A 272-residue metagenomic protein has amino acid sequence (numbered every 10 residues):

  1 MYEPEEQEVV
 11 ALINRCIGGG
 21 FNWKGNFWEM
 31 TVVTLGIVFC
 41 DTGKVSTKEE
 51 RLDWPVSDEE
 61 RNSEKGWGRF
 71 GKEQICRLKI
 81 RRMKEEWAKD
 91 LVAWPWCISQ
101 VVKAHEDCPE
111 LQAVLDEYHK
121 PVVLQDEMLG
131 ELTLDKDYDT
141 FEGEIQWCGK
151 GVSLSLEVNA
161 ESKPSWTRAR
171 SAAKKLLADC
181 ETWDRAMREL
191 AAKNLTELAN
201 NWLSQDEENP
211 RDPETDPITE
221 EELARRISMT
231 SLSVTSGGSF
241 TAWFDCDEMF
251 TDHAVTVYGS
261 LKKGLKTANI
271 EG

Functional and structural regions predicted by a protein language model:
M1-C40: Structural detector for short beta-strands of small beta-barrel domains
C16-G19, E85, L156: Non-catalytic terminal/accessory regions
G36, I80-R82, V92-W96: Charged, structured surface patches that assemble and position nucleic-acid processing machinery
D41-R69: Beta-strand/loop nucleic-acid-binding surfaces
W67-D90: Flexible glycine-rich surface loops and low-complexity tracts that mediate binding to linear polymers
W94-P164, R168-A172: Surface-exposed beta-loop interaction hotspot
L154-T219, L223: Long, charge-rich alpha-helical interaction segments
T219-G272: C-terminal structured interaction module
